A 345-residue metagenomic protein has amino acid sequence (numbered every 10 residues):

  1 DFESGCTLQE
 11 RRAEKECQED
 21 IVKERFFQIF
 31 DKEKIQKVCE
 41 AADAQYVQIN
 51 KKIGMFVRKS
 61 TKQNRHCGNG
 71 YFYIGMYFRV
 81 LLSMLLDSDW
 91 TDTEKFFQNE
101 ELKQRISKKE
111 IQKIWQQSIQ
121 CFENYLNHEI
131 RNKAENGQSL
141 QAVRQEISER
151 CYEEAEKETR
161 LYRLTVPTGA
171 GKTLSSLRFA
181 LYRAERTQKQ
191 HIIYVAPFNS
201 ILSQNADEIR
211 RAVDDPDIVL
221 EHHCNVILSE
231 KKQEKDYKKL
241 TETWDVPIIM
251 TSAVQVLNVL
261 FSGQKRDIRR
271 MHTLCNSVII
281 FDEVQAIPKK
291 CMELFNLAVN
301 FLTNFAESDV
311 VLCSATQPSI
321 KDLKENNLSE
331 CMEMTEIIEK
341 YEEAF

Functional and structural regions predicted by a protein language model:
D1-K133: N-terminal accessory nucleic-acid engagement/regulatory domains that precede and modulate ATP-driven motor cores
N127-T165: Conserved pre-motif I regulatory segment
K157-R163, Q190-H191, D245-V246: Pre-Walker A (Motif I) flank of P-loop NTPase domains
E158-L181: Walker A/P-loop
A180-L181, Q188-V213, V226, S319-K321: Conserved Walker A/P-loop ATP-binding site and its immediately adjacent core in helicase/helicase-like ATPase domains
D214-F261: Inter-Walker segment of RecA-like/P-loop motor cores
S229, T316-F345: Interdomain hinge/linker at the junction between the two RecA-like core domains of SF2 helicases
A253-L257, K265-F305, V310: SF2 helicase catalytic motif II
